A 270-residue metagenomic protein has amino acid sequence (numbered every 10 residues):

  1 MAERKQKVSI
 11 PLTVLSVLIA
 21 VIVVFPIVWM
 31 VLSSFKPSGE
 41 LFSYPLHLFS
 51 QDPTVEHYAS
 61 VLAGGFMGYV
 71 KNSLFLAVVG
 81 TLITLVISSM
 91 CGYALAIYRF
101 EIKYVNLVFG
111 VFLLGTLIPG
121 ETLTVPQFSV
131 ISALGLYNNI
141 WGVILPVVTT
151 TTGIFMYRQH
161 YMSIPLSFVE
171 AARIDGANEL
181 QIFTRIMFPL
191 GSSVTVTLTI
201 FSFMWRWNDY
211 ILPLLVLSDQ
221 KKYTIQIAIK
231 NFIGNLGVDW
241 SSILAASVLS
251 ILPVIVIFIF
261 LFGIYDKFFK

Functional and structural regions predicted by a protein language model:
M1-K270: A hydrophobic, multi-pass inner-membrane permease signature
